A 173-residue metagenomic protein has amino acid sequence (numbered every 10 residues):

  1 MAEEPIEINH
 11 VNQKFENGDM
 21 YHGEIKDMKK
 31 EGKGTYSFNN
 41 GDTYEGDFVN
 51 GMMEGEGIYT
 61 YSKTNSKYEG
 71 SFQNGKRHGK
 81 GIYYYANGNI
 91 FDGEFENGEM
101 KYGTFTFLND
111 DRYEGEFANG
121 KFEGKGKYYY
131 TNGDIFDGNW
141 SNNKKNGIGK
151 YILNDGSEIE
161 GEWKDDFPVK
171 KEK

Functional and structural regions predicted by a protein language model:
M1-K173: Glycine/tyrosine- and acidic-biased, solvent-exposed loop/turn segments at the edges of beta-strands
